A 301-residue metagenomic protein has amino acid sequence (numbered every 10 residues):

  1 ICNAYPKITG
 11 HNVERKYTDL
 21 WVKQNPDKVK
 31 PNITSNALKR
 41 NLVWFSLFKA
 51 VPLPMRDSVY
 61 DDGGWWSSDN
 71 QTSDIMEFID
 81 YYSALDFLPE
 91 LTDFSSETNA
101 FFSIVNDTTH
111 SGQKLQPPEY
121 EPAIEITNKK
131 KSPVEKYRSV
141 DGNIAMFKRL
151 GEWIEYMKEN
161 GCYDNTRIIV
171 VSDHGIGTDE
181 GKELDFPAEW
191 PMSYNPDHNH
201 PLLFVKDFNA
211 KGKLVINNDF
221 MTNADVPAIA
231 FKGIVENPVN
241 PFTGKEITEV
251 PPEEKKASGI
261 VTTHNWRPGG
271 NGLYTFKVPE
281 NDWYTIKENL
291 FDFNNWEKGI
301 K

Functional and structural regions predicted by a protein language model:
I1-T127, I234, T243-I247: Active-site-proximal alpha/beta segments of enzymes that process anionic O-linked groups
Q71-E77, I234, P238-K301: Phosphate/adenylate-binding glycine loop and adjacent helical scaffold
I75-S95, A123-V171: A long, amphipathic alpha-helix that forms part of the scaffold/cap immediately adjacent to metal-dependent active
E97-D107, N143, L150, T166-G175 (+3 more regions): Beta-strand elements within well-structured catalytic alpha/beta cores of enzymes that handle phosphate/sulfate esters
T108-P117, R167, V171-L184, K232-I234 (+2 more regions): Catalytic lumenal/periplasmic loop and adjoining terminal transmembrane helix of membrane glycan-assembly enzymes
K114-V134, D185-F186, D207-A210: Flexible internal linker/loop segments at domain or repeat junctions
K158, C162-K211: Histidine-centered active-site microenvironments of extracellular/periplasmic hydrolases and transferases
F208-K211, V215-V250: Non-catalytic, well-ordered alpha-helical segments in soluble enzyme domains
